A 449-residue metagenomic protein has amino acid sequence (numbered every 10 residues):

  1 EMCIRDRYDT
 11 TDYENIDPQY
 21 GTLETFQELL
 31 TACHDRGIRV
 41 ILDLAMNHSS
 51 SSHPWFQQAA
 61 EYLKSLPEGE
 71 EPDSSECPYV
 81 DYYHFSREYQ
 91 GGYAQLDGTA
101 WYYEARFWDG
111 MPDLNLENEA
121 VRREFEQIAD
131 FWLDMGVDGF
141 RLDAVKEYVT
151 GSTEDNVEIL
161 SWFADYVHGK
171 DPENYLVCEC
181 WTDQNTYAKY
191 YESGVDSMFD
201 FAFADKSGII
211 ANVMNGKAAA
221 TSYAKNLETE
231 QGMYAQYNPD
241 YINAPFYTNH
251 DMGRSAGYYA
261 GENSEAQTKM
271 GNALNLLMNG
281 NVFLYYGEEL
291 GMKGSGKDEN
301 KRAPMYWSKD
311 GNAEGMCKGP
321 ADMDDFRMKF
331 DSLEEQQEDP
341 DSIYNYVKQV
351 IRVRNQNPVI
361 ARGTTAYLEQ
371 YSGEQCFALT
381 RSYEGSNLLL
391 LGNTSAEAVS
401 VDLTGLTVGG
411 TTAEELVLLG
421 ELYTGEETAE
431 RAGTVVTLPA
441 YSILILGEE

Functional and structural regions predicted by a protein language model:
E1-R123, D134, V145-S193: Acidic/aromatic-lined carbohydrate-recognition and catalytic surfaces of CAZymes acting on diverse glycans
H34, N47-H48, H53-S74, I128 (+7 more regions): Active-site-proximal helices and loops of the catalytic beta/alpha 8
V40-L42, F140, L176-C178, P245 (+1 more regions): Hydrophobic faces of well-ordered beta-strands that scaffold small-molecule active sites in alpha/beta enzyme cores
Y102-E117, N249-A256, D324-E334: Short glycine/proline-rich turn/loop motifs
E119-L133, T268, N272: Short, acidic/polar
K170, Y175, F246-N249, Y258-S400 (+1 more regions): Loop/helix patches that line or flank the sugar-binding groove of alpha-linked glycan CAZymes
A398-Y423: Beta-strand-rich binding/interaction modules
T428-E449: C-terminal beta-strand-rich structural cap/linker in extracellular carbohydrate-active enzymes
